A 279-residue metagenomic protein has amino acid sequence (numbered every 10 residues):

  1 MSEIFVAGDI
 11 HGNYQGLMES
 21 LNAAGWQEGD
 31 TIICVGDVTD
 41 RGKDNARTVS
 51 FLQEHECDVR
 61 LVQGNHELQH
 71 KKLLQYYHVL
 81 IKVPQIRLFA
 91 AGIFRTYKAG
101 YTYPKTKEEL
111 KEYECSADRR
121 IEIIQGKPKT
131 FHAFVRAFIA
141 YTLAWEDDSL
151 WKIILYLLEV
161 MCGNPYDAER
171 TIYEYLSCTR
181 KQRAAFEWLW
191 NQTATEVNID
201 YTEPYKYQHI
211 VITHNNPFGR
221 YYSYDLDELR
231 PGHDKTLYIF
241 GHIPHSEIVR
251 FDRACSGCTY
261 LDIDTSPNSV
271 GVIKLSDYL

Functional and structural regions predicted by a protein language model:
M1-F51, H55: N-terminal active-site segment of His-dependent metallophosphoesterases
V6, I32-C34, L61-V62, V211 (+2 more regions): Residue-level marker for buried hydrophobic side chains located in beta-strands that build the well-ordered beta-sheet
D9, G36-D37, G64-N65, G241-H242 (+1 more regions): Active-site glycine-centered loops adjacent to acidic/histidine catalytic or metal-binding residues that shape
H11-G12, D40, L68, P217 (+2 more regions): Short, glycine/acidic-enriched loop or turn micro-motifs at the edges of active sites
G29-K43, L61-K72, T106-K107: Active-site neighborhood of divalent metal-dependent phosphoester/pyrophosphate hydrolases
R41-E54, K72-L80, V249-D252: Metal-dependent catalytic neighborhoods of phosphoester/phosphodiester hydrolases
L68, Q75-T106: Active-site phosphate-binding/coordination module
Y97-L261, T265-S269, Y278-L279: Acidic, His/Gly-enriched loop-helix segments that form or flank divalent-metal centers in metallo-dependent hydrolases
